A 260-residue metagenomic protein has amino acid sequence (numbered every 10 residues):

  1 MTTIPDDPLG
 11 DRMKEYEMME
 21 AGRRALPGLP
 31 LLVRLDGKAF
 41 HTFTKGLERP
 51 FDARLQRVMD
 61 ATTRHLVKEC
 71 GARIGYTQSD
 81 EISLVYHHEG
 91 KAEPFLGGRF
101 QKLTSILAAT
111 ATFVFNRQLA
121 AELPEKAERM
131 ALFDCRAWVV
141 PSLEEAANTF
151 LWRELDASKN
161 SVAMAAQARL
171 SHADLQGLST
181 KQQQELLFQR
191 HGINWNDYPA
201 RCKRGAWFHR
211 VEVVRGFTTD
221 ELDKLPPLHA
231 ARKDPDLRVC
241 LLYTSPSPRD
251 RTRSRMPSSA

Functional and structural regions predicted by a protein language model:
T2-L31: Juxtacatalytic helix/coil linker segments that couple regulatory or sensory modules to the catalytic cores
M19, P27-I82: Catalytic NTP-binding/metal-coordinating core of nucleotidyl cyclase/transferase enzymes
A21, E122-D236, L241-L242: Catalytic "initiation/cleavage/transfer" segments centered on a nucleophilic residue and adjacent nucleic-acid-engaging
R54-H65, K102, I106-V114, A165: Long, highly charged amphipathic alpha-helices
I74-G98, A127-A147: Catalytic core of nucleotidyl cyclases, primarily class III adenylyl/guanylyl cyclases
G90-L132: Long, charge-dense
Y243-T252: Conserved small/polar residues in nucleotide/adenosyl-binding loops
S254-A260: Hydrophobic alpha-helical segments, chiefly the membrane-spanning helices and signal/signal-anchor peptides
